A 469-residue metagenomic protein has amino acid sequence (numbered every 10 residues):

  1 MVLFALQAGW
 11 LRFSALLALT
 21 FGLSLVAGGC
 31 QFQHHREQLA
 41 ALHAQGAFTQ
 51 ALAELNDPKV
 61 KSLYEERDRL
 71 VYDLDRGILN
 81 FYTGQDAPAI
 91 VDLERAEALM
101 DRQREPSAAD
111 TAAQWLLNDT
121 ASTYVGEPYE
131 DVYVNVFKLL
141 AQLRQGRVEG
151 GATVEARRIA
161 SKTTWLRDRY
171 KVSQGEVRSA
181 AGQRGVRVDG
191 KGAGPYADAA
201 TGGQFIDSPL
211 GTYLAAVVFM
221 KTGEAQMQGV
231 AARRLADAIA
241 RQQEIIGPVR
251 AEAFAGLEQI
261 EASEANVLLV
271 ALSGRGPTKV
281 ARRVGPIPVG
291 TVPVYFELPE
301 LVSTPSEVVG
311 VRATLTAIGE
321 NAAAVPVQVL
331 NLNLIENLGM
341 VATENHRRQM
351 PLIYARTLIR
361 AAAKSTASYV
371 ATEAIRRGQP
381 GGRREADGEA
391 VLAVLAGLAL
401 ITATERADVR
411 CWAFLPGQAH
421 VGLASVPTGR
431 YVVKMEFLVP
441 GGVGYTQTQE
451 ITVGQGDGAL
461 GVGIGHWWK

Functional and structural regions predicted by a protein language model:
S14-V26: Bacterial N-terminal signal peptides
V26-Q50: Bacterial Sec signal peptide processing site at the extreme N-terminus
Q38, R76, K138-L140, A215: Structural register within alpha-helical repeat arrays
A41, L79-N80, A141, V218: Residue-level signature for tetratricopeptide repeat
A51, A89, A152, Q228-A231: Single-residue signature of alpha-solenoid repeat helices
T372-G456: Extended, well-structured beta-strand/loop surface patches that form recognition or cofactor-anchoring regions within
